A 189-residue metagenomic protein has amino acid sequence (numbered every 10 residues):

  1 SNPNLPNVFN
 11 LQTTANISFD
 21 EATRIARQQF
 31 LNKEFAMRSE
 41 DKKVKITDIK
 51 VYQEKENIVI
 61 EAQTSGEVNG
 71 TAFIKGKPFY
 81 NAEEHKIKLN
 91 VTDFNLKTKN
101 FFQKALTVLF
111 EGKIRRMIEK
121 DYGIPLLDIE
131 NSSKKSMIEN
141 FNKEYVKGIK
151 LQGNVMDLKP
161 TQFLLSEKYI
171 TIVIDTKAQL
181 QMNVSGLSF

Functional and structural regions predicted by a protein language model:
S1-F189: Extracellular/lumenal and peripheral-membrane lipid-interaction modules
